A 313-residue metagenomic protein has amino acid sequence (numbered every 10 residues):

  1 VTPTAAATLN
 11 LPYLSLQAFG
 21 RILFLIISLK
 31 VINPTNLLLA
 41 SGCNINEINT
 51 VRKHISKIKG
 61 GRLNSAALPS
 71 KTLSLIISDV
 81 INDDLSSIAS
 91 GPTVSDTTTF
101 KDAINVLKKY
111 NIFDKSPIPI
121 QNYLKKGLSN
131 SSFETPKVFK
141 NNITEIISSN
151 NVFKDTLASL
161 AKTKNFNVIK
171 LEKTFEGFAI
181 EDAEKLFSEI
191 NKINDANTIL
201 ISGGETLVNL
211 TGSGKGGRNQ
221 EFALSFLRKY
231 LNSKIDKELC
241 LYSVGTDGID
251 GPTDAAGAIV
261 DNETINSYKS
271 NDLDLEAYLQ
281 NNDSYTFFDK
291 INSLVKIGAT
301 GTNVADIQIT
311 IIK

Functional and structural regions predicted by a protein language model:
T2, T8-N10, S15, F19 (+1 more regions): Low-acidity, Ser/Thr- and Arg-rich intrinsically disordered low-complexity segments
Q17-A18, R52-I55, T206-V208, V244-D250 (+1 more regions): Acidic, glycine-rich active-site loops and adjacent beta-strand->loop/helix elements that engage anionic groups
G20-R21, I26-S87, P92-S95, Q280-D283 (+4 more regions): Glycine-rich, mobile lid/loop segments that gate access to catalytic sites or pores
I27-C43, D96-N111, S213-L241: Gly/Ser/Thr-rich active-site loops/lids in small-molecule metabolic enzymes that frequently grip phosphoryl groups
N44-R52, I112-N130, N165-T174, D195-I199 (+2 more regions): Flexible, glycine/charged-enriched surface loops at secondary-structure junctions
A67-L73, S95-K185, E189: Accessory alpha-helical/coil subdomains and C-terminal extensions that flank or cap enzyme catalytic cores
N165-L239: Active-site segments that bind and position negatively charged phosphate/pyrophosphate groups
L224-K313: Internal helix-turn-beta structural module
